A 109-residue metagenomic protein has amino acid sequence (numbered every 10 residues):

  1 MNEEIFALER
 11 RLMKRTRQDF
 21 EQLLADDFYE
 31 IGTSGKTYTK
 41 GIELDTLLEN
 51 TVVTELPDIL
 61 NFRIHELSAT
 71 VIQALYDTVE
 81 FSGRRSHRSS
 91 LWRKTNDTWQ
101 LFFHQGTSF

Functional and structural regions predicted by a protein language model:
M1-Q22, D27-F109: A beta-strand edge to alpha-helix "cap/lid" segment located at domain peripheries
